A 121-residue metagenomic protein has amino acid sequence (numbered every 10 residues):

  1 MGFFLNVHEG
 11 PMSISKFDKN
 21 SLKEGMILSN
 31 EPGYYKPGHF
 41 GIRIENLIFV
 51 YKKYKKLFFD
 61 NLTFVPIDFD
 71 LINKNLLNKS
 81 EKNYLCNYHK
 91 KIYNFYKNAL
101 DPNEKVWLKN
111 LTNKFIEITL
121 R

Functional and structural regions predicted by a protein language model:
F3-R121: Charged, cofactor-coupling segments
